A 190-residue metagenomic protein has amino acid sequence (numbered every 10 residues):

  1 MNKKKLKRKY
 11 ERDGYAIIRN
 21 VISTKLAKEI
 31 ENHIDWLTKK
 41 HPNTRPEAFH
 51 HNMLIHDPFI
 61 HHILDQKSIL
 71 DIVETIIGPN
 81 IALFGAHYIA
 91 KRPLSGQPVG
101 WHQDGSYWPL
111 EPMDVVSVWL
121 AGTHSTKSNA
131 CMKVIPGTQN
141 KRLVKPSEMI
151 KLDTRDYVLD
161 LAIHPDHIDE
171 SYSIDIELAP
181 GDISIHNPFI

Functional and structural regions predicted by a protein language model:
M1-L110: Non-heme Fe(II)-dependent double-stranded beta-helix
F59, I72, V118-A121, I190: Short, hydrophobic/aromatic alpha-helical segments in well-folded domains
P79, G105, E111, L120-C131 (+2 more regions): Active-site region of the double-stranded beta-helix
A86, V116, A130: Change "...and in nucleic-acid phosphodiester-cleaving endonucleases..." to "...and in nucleic-acid processing enzymes
H102, P109-K127, E177-P180, I185: Short, conserved beta-strand element in jelly-roll/cupin
Q103-G105, W119-L120, E170-Y172, I190: Glycine-rich, charged/polar anion/phosphate-binding loops that engage phosphate groups from diverse ligands
K127-I190: Double-stranded beta-helix
